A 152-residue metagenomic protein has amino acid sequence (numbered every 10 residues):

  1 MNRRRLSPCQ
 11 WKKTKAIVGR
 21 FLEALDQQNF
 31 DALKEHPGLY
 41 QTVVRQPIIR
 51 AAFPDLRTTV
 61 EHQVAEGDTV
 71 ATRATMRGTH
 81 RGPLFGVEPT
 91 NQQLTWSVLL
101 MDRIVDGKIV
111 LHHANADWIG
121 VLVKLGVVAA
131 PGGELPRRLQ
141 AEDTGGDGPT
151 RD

Functional and structural regions predicted by a protein language model:
M1-D152: C-terminal and inter-domain tail/linker signature
